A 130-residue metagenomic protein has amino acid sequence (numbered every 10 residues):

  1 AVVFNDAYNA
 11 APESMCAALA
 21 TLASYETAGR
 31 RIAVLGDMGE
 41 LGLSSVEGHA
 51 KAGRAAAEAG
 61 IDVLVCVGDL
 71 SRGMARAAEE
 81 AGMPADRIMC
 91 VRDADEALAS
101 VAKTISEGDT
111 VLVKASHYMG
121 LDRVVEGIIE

Functional and structural regions predicted by a protein language model:
A1-E130: ATP-dependent carboxylate-amine ligase
